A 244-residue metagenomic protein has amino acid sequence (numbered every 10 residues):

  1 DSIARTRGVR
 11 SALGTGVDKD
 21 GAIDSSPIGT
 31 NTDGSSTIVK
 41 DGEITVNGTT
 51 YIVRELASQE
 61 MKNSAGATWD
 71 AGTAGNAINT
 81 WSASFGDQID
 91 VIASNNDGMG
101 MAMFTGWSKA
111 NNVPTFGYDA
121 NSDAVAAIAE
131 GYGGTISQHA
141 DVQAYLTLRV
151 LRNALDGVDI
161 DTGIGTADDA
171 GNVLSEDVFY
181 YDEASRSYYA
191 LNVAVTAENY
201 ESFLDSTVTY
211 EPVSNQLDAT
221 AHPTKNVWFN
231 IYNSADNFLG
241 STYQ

Functional and structural regions predicted by a protein language model:
D1-Q244: A residue-level marker of the well-folded mature domains of exported/periplasmic proteins
